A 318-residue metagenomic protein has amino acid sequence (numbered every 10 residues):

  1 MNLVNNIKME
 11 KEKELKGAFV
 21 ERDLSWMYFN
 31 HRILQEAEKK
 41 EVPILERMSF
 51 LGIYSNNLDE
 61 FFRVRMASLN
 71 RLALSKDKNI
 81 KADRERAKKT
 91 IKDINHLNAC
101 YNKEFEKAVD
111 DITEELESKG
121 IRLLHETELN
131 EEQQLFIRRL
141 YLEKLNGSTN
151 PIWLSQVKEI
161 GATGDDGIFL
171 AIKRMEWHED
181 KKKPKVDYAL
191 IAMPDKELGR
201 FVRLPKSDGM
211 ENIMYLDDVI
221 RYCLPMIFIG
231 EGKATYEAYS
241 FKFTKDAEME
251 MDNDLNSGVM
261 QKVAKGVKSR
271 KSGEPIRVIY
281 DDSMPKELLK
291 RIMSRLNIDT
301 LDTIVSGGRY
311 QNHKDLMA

Functional and structural regions predicted by a protein language model:
L3-A318: N-terminal non-catalytic structural scaffold regions of very large proteins
